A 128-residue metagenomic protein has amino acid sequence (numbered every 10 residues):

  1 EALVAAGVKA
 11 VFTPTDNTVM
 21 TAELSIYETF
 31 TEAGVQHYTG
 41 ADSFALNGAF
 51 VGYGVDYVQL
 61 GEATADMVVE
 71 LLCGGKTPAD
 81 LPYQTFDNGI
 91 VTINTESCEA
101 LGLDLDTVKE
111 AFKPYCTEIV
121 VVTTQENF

Functional and structural regions predicted by a protein language model:
E1, L24-E28, K109: Short amphipathic alpha-helical segments and helix-helix/interface helices
L3, G7-M20, Y38-G40: Periplasmic-binding protein-like
V4-K9, Y27, T31, V69-C73 (+1 more regions): Sec-exported extracytoplasmic/periplasmic mature domains
N17, A41-S43, D56-A63, Q84-D87: Hinge/beta->alpha junction and helix N-cap segments in small-molecule ligand-binding domains
A22-F50: Venus flytrap/periplasmic-binding-protein-like
A22-I26, L60, T64, S97 (+1 more regions): Stable alpha-helical elements in mature extracytoplasmic
V55-K76: Hydrophobic alpha-helical segments within soluble ligand-binding/sensing domains
E70-F128: Hinge/cleft segment of the Venus flytrap/periplasmic-binding protein
